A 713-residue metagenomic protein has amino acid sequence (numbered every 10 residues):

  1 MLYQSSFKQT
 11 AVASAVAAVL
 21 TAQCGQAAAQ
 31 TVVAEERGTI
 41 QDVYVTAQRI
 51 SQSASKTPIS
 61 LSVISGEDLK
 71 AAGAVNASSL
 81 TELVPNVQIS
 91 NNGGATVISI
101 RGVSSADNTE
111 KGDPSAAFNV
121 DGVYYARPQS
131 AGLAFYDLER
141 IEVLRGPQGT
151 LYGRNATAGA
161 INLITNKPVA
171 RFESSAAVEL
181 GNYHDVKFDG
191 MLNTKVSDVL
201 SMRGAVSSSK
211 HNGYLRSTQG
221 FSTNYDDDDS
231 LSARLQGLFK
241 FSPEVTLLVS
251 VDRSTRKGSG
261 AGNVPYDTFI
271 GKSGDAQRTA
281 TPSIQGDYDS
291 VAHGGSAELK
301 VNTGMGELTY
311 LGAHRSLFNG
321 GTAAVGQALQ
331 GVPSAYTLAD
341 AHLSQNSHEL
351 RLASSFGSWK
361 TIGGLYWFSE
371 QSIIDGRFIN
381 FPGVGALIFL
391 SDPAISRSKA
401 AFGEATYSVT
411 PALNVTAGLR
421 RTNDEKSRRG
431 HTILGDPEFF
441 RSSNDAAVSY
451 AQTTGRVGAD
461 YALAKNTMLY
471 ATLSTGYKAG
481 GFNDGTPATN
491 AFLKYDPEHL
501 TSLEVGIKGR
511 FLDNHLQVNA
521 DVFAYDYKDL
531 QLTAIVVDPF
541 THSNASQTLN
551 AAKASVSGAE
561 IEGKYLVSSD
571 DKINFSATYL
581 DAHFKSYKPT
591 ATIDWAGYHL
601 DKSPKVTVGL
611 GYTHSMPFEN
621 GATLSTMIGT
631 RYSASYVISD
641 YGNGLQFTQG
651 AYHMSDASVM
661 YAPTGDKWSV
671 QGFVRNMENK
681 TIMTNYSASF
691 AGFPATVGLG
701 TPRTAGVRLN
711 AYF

Functional and structural regions predicted by a protein language model:
M1-A74, S78-V84, N193, P243 (+5 more regions): N-terminal Sec signal peptide and the immediately downstream disordered periplasmic leader that contains the TonB box
A27, V332-S354, I388-A394, S398-F402 (+6 more regions): Outer membrane beta-barrel strand-and-loop segments of large Gram-negative receptors, especially TonB-dependent
R37-R171, V505: Acidic, small-polar-rich N-terminal luminal/periplasmic segments of exported/outer-membrane proteins
P114-S115, R127, Y136-R145, T150-S217 (+7 more regions): Outer-membrane beta-barrel translocator/receptor signature
S222, D226-I362, S369, Q517-V518: Outer-membrane beta-barrel domain signature, strongest for Gram-negative TonB-dependent receptors and also present
S296-N302, E307-V325, A462, M468-K478 (+6 more regions): Membrane-embedded beta-barrel scaffold of Gram-negative outer-membrane proteins
K360-I362, S408, V415, A524-D526 (+2 more regions): Gram-negative outer-membrane beta-barrel transporters
D526, R631-Y641, Y661-F713: C-terminal beta-signal and adjacent terminal beta-strands/loops of Gram-negative outer-membrane beta-barrel proteins
